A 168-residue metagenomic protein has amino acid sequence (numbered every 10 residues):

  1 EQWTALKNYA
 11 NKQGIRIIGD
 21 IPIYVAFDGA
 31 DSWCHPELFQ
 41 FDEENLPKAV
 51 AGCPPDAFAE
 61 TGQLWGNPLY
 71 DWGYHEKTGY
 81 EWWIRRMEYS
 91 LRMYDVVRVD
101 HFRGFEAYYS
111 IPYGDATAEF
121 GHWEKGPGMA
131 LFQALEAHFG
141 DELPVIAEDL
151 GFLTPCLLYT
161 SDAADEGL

Functional and structural regions predicted by a protein language model:
E1, W33-G73, Y108-A134: Aromatic- and acidic-residue-enriched carbohydrate-binding clefts of CAZyme catalytic domains
E1-F41: Acidic/aromatic-lined carbohydrate-recognition and catalytic surfaces of CAZymes acting on diverse glycans
E1-R16, G73-R85, G126-E136: Aromatic- and glycine-enriched glycan-recognition loops and surfaces that form the carbohydrate-binding subsites
L6, L157-T160: Aromatic/hydrophobic pocket-lining residues that form π-stacking "cages" and hydrophobic walls in ligand
I21-G29, L64, R103-Y108, G151-L153: Active-site-proximal loop/turn and secondary-structure-junction residues that shape catalytic pockets, frequently
E81-T154: Active-site neighborhood of glycoside hydrolase catalytic domains
Y159-L168: Single conserved hydrophobic/aromatic residue that forms the stacking wall/gate of nucleotide- or nucleobase-binding
